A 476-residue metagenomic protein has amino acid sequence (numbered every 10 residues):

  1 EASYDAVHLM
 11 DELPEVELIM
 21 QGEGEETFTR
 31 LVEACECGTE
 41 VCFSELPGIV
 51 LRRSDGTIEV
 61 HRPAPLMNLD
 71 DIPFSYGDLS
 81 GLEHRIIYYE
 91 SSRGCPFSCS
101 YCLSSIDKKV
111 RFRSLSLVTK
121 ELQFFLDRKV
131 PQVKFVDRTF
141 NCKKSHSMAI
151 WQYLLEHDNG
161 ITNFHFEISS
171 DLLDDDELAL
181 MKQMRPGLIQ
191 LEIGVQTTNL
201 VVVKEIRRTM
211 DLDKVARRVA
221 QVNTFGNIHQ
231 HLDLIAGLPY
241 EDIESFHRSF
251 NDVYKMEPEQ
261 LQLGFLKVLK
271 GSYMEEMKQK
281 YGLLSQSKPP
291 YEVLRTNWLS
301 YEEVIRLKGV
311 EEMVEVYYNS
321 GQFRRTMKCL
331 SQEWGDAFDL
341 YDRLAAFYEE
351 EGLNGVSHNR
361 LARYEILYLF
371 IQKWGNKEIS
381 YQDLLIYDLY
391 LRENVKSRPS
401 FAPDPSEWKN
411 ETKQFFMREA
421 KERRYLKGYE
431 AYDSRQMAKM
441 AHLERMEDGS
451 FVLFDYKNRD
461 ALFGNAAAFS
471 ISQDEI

Functional and structural regions predicted by a protein language model:
E1-R62: Glycine-rich beta-alpha loop elements in corrinoid/cobalamin-binding modules across cobalamin-dependent enzymes
E1-Y4, E25-T27, P65-N68, P96 (+5 more regions): Short, solvent-exposed loop/turn segments at secondary-structure junctions
Y4-L9, V118-L122, F246-F250: Short, acidic/polar
F28-L31, I150, S249: Structural preference for long, well-ordered alpha-helical segments in enzyme cores
L46, V50-S91, L462, A468-F469: N-terminal [4Fe-4S]-dependent radical SAM core
D70-T224: Radical SAM [4Fe-4S] cluster-binding motif and immediate context
K144, E156-N159, N163-L172, D176-D342: A structural motif corresponding to the C-terminal lobe/cap of the Radical SAM core domain
E312-I476: Radical SAM enzyme core and accessory elements
